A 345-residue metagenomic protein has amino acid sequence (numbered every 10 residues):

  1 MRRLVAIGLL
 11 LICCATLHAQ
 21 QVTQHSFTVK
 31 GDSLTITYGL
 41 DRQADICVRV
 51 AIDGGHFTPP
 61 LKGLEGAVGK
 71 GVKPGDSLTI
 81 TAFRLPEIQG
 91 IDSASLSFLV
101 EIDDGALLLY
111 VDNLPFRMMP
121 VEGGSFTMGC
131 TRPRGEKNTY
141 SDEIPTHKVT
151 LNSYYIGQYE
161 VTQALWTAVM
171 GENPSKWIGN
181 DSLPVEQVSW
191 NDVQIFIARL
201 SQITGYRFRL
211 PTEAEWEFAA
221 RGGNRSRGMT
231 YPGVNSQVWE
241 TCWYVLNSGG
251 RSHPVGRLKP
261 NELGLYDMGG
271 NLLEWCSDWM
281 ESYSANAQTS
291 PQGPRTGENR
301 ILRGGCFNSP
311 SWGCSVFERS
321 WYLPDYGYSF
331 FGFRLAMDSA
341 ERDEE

Functional and structural regions predicted by a protein language model:
L4-C14: Sec-dependent N-terminal signal peptides
L17-Q21: Boundary at the C-terminal end of the N-terminal hydrophobic targeting segment
I36-L40, A82: Aromatic/hydrophobic beta-strand junction motif of beta-rich domains
L40-D45, V161: Short proline/glycine-enriched turn/loop motifs at strand-loop junctions of beta-rich domains
R49-A51: Conserved Ser/Thr-centered positions that define the repeating blades of beta-propeller domains
D103-A214, N299, S320-E345: Extended beta-strand/loop cores of jelly-roll/beta-sandwich
T127, R132-P133, G179, P184-E318 (+1 more regions): Functional-site microenvironments in short loops/helix caps that host divalent-cation chemistry
